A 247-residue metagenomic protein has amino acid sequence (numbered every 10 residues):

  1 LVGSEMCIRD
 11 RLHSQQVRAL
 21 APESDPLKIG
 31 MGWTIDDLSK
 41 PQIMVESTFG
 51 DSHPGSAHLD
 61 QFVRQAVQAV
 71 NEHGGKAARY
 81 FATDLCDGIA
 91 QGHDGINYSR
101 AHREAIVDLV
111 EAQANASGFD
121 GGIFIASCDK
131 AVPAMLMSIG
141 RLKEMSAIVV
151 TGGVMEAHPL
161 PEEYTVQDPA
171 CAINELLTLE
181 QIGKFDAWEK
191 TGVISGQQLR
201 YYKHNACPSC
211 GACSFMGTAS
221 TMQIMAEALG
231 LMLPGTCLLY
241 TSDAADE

Functional and structural regions predicted by a protein language model:
L1-D10, Y240-D246: Conserved small/polar residues in nucleotide/adenosyl-binding loops
S4, R9-D37: N-terminal amphipathic/basic leader segments beginning at the initiator methionine
R9-L12, I43-G50, D84-I96, K203-C207 (+1 more regions): Gly-rich Lys/Arg/Thr-decorated short loops/hinges at beta-loop-alpha junctions or inter-strand turns that position
R11-S14, D37-L38, G74-A82, I194-Y202 (+1 more regions): Flexible, glycine/charged-enriched surface loops at secondary-structure junctions
E23-I29, K76-F124: Glycine-rich oxoanion-binding loops at beta->alpha junctions
G32-M44, A112-S117: Glycine-rich phosphate/diphosphate-binding loops that line cofactor/substrate pockets in enzymes
S52-R79: Glycine-rich phosphate/diphosphate-binding loop of Rossmann-like nucleotide-binding domains
S99-S242: Active-site cavity-forming subdomains of large catalytic enzyme subunits
